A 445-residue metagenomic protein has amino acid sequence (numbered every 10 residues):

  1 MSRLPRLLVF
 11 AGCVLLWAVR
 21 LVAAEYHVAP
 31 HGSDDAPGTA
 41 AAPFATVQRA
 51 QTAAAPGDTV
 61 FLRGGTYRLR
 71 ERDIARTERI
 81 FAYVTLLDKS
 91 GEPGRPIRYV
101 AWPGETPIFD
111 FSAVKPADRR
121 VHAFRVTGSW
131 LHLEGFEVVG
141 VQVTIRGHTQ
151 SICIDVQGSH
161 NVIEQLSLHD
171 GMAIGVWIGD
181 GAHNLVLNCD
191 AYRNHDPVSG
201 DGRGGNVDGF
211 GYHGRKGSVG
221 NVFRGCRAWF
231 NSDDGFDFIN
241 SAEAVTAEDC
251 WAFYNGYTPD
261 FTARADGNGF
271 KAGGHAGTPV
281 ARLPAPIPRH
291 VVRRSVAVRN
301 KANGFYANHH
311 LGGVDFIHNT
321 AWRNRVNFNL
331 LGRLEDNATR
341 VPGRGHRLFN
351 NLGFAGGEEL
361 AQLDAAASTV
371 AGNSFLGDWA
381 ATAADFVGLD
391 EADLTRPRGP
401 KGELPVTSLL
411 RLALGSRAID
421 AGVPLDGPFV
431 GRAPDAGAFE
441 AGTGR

Functional and structural regions predicted by a protein language model:
M1-A11: Bacterial N-terminal signal peptides that target proteins for export
V9-R20: Bacterial N-terminal signal peptides
P30-L69, A75, Y83-L87, D435-A438: Acidic Gly/Asp/Thr-rich repetitive segments characteristic of extracellular carbohydrate-active and adhesion proteins
R63, P96, V100-E105, S129-G140 (+8 more regions): Right-handed parallel beta-helix
G64, R68-T77, Y83-G147: Right-handed parallel beta-helix/beta-spiral solenoid domain characteristic of secreted/periplasmic
A75-L87, V114-F124, R146-D155, D170-I178 (+6 more regions): Extracellular beta-strand/beta-solenoid scaffold signature
F81-A82, V291-L409: Predominantly extracellular beta-rich ligand-binding scaffolds that present long acidic/polar faces for carbohydrate
P400-R445: Surface beta-loop-beta hairpin patches that serve as ligand-binding interfaces in beta-rich domains
